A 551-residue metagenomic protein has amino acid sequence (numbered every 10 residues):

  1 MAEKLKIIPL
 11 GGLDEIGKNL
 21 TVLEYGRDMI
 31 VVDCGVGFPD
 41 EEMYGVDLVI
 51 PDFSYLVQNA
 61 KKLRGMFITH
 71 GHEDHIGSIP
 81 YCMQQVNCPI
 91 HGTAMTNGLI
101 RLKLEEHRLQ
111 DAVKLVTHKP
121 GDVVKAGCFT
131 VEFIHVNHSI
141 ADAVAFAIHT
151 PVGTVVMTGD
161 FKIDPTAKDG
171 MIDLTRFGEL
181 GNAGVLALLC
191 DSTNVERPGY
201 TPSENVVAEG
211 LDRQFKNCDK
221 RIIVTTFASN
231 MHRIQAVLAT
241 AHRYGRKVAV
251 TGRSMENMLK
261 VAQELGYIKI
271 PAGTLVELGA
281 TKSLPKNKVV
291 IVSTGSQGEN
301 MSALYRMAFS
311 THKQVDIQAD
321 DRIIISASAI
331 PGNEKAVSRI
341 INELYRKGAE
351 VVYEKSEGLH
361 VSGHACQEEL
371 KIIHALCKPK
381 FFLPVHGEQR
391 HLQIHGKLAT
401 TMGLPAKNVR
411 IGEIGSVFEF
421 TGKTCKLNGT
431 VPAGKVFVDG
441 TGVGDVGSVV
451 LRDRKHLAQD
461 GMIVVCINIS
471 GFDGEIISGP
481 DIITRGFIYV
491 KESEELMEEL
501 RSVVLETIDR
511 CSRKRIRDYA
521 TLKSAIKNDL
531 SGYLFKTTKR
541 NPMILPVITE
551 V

Functional and structural regions predicted by a protein language model:
A2-F67, H72-S283, S302-D316, K335-R339: His/Asp/Glu-rich metal-coordinating catalytic cores of metallo-dependent phosphodiesterases/hydrolases acting on
I7, L115-T117, A187-L189, I323 (+3 more regions): Conserved beta-strand scaffold positions in the cores of enzyme catalytic domains, especially in NTP/NDP-utilizing
L13, G37-E41, G45, K62-L63 (+4 more regions): A glycine- and charged-residue-rich anion-binding loop/surface
E15, I140, P285, L457-Q459 (+1 more regions): Solvent-exposed loop and beta-edge segments used for protein-protein assembly and interaction
P89, L383, L545-P546: Short glycine-rich phosphate-binding loop at a beta-alpha junction
L104, A399, L534: Conserved hydrophobic residues forming the short capping helix/wall of the S-adenosyl-L-methionine
R197-K355, L359-E499, V503-R515, K523 (+1 more regions): Hard-cation-handling environments
R515-V551: C-terminal tails and terminal domains of large nucleic-acid-associated and other macromolecular-machine proteins
